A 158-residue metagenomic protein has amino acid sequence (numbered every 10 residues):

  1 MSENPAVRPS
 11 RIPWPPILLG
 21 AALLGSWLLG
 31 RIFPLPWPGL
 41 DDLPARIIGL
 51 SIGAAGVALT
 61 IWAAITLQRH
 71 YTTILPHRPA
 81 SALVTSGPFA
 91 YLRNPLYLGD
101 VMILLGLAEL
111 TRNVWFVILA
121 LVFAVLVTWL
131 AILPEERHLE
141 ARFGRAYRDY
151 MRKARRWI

Functional and structural regions predicted by a protein language model:
M1-S86, L98-I158: Membrane-anchoring alpha-helices and their flanking helix-loop junctions
Y91-G99: Histidine-centered phosphotransfer motif of kinases
